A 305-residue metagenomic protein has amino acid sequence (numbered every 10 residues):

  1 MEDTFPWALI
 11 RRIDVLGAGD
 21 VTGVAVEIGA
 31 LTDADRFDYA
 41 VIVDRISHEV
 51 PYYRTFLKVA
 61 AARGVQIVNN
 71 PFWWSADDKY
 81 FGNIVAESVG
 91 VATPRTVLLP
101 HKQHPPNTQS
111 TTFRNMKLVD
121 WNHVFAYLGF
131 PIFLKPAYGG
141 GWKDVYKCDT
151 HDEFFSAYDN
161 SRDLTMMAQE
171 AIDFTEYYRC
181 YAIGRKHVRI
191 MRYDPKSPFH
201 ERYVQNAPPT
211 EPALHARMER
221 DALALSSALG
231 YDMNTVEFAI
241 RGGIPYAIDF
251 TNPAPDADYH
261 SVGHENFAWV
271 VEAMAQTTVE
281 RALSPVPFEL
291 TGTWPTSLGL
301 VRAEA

Functional and structural regions predicted by a protein language model:
M1-T111: Conserved N-proximal alpha/beta basic substrate-recognition cap immediately N-terminal to, or forming the N-lobe
E27-L31, W73, L99-K102, H151 (+4 more regions): Short, solvent-exposed coil/turn elements at secondary-structure transition points
A34, S88, H123-F125, S226 (+1 more regions): Structural motif
A61-G64, F72-Y177, V204-P208, P212 (+1 more regions): Active-site nucleotide/adenylate-binding loops and adjacent lid/helix of ATP-dependent enzymes
R162-T165, A171-Q205, E219-T235, A239-Y246 (+1 more regions): Phosphate-binding core of ATP-grasp and ATP-grasp-like enzymes
F199-A247, E272-V286, G292-E304: A long amphipathic alpha-helix within ATP-dependent nucleotide-binding catalytic cores
Y259-N266: A short acidic/glycine-rich loop-to-helix N-cap element
